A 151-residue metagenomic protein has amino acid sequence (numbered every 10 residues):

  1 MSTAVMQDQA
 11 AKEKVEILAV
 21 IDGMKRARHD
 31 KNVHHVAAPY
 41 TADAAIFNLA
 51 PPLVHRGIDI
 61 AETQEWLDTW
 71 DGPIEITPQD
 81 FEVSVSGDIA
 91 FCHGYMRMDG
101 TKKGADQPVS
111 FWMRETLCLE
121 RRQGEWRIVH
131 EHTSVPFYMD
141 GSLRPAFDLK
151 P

Functional and structural regions predicted by a protein language model:
M1-D8, M24, R28: Juxtamembrane and targeting peptides
A11-V20, D30-D88, Y95, Q107: A solvent-exposed, acidic/Ser-Thr-rich amphipathic alpha-helical stretch
M24, T63-W66, P78-V83, M96-M98 (+2 more regions): Hydrophobic/aromatic beta-strand elements that line small-molecule binding cavities or substrate pockets in beta-rich
H29, M98-G104, L119, P136: Beta-strand elements of well-folded, non-transmembrane domains
Y40, I46, M139, P145-A146: Outer-membrane beta-barrel domain signature
W112-S142: Short beta-strand edge/turn micro-motifs at domain boundaries
L149-P151: Extended, polar beta-sheet/loop recognition surfaces of beta-rich domains that mediate binding to diverse ligands
